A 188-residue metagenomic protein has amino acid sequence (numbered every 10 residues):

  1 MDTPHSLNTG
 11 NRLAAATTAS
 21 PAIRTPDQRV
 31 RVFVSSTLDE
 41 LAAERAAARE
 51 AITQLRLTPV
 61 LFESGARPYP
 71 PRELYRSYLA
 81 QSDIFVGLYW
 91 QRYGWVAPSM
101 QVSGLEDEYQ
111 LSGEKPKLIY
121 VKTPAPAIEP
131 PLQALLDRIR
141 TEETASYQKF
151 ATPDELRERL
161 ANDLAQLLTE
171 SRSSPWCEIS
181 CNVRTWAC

Functional and structural regions predicted by a protein language model:
M1-T17, R24, T123-C188: C-terminal interaction surface of TIR/SEFIR-family domains
D2-L88, K115, C181-C188: Conserved N-terminal substructure of TIR/SEFIR domains
D39, A66, R92-Y93, P124-A127 (+1 more regions): Solvent-exposed loop/turn segments at secondary-structure junctions within structured extracellular/periplasmic domains
R45-A46, R72-E73, V102, E129-L132 (+1 more regions): Conserved strand-to-helix beginnings and helix N-cap segments that scaffold or border functional pockets
R49, Y75-R76, E106-Q110, L136-D137: Short amphipathic alpha-helical segments and helix-helix/interface helices
G65-P71, Q91-G113: Conserved TIR/SEFIR loop-to-helix hotspot centered on a Trp-containing motif with a nearby acidic residue
V86, L118-Y120, Q148: Hydrophobic/aromatic beta-strand patches that form the interior of the parallel beta-sheet core in alpha/beta enzyme
G113-P124: A short helix->loop->beta-strand "cap" motif at the edges of active sites that frequently abuts
